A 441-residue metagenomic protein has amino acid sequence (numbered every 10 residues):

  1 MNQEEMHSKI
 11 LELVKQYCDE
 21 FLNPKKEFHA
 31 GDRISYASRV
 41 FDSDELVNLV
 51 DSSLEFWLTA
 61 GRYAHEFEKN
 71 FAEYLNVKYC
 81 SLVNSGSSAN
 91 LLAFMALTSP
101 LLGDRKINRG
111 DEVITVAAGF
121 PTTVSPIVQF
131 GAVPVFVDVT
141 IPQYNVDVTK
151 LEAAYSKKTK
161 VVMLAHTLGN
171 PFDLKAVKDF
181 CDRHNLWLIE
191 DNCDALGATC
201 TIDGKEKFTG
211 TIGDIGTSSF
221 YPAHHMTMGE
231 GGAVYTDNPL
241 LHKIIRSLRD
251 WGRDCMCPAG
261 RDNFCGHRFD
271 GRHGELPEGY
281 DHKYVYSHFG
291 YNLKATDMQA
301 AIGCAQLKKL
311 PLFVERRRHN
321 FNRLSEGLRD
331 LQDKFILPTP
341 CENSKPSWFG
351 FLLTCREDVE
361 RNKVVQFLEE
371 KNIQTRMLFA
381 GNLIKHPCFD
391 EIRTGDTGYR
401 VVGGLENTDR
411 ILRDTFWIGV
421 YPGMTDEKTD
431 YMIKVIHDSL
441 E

Functional and structural regions predicted by a protein language model:
M1-L58, S287: N-terminal "arm"/small-domain region of PLP-dependent enzymes with the aminotransferase-like
L13, L22-N23, H65-K69, V77-C80 (+6 more regions): PLP-dependent aminotransferase class I/II
C18-F21, S99-T199: PLP-dependent aminotransferase-like
R62-E112, S125-F130, F136: Phosphate-binding glycine-rich loop
I114, V135, L188-I189, T217 (+2 more regions): Structural detector of well-ordered beta-strand residues that form the stable sheet scaffold of enzyme domains
E190-M228, K243, K283-V285: Conserved active-site segment immediately N-terminal to the catalytic lysine that forms the internal aldimine
T211-M256, D297: Active-site PLP attachment segment
